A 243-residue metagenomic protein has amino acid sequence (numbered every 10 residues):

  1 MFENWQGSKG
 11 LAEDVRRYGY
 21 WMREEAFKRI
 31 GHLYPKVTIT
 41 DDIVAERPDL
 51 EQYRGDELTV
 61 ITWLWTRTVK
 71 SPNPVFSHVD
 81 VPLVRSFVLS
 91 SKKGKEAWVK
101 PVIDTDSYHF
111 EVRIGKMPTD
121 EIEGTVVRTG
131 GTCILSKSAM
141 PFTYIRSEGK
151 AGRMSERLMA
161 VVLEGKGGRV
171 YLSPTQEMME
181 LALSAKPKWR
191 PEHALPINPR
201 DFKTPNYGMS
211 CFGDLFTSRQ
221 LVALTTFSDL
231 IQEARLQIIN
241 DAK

Functional and structural regions predicted by a protein language model:
M1-K243: S-adenosyl-L-methionine-dependent nucleic acid methyltransferase catalytic domains
